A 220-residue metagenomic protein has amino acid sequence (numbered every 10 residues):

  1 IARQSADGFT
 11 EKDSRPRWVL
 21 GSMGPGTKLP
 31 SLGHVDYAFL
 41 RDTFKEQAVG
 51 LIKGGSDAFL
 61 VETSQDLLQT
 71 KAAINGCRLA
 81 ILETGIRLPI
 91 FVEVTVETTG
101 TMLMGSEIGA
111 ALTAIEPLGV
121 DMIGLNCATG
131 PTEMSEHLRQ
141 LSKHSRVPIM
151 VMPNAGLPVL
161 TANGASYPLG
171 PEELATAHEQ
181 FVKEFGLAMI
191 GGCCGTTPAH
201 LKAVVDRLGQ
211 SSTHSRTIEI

Functional and structural regions predicted by a protein language model:
I1-I220: Domain-level signal for soluble alpha/beta catalytic cores
